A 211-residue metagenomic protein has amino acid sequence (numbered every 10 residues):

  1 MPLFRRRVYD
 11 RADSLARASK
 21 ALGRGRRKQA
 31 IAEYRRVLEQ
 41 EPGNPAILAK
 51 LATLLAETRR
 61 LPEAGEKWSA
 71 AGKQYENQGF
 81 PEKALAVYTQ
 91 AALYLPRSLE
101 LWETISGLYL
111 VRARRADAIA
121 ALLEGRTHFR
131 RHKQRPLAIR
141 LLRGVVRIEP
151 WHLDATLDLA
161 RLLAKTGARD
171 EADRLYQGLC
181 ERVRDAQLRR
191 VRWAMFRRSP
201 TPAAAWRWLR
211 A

Functional and structural regions predicted by a protein language model:
M1-A211: Repeat-based scaffolding regions
